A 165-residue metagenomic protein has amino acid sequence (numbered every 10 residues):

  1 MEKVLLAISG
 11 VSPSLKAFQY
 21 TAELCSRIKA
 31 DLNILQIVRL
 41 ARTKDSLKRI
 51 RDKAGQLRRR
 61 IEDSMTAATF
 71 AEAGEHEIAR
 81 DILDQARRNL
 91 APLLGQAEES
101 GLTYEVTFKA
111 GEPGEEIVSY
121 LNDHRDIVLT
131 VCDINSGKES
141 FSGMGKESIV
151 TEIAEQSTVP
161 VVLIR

Functional and structural regions predicted by a protein language model:
E2-A73, Q156: Small/aliphatic-rich secondary-structure junction motif
G10-P13, A110-G114, S136-G137: Short beta->alpha connector loops
Y20, Q85-L93: Short, solvent-exposed amphipathic alpha-helices that sit in or adjacent to ligand/effector-binding or catalytic
C25, A97, L121, I153-A154: A generic structural signal for well-ordered alpha-helical segments
L35, E105-K109, V162-I164: General small-molecule cofactor/ligand-binding pocket signal
R42-K44, G114-E116, E139: Generic structural signal for helix capping and beta-alpha/helix-loop junctions
E75-I78, D84-Q85, G95-L129: Structural beta-alpha unit
N122-R165: Gly/Ser-rich helix-loop-strand patches that form or flank binding pockets for ribonucleotide-derived cofactors
